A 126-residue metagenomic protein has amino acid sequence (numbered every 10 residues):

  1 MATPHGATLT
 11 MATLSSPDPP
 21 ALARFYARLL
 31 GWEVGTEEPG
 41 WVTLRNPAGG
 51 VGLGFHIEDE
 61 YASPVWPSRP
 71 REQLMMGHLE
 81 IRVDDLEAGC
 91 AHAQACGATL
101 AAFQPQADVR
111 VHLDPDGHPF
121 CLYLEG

Functional and structural regions predicted by a protein language model:
A2-L9, W32-H78, C90-D114, E125-G126: Vicinal oxygen chelate
T13-S15, E80-R82: Short hydrophobic/aromatic beta-strand micro-patches that form the beta-sheet surface supporting nucleotide- or nucleic
Y26, A93, G117: Conserved active-site tyrosine of GNAT-family acetyltransferases
D84, H118: Conserved Rossmann-like nucleotide-cofactor binding loop
F120-Y123: Short hydrophobic beta-strand motif reused across regulatory alpha/beta modules
